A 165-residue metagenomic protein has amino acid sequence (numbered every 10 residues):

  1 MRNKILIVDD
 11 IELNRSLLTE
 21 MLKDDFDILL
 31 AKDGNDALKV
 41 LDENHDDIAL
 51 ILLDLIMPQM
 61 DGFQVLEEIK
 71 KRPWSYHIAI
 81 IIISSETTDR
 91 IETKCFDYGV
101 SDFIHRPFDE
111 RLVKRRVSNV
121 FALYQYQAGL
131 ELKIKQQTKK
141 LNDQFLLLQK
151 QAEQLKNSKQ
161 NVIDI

Functional and structural regions predicted by a protein language model:
N3, I11-L30: Two-component/phosphorelay signaling modules centered on CheY-like receiver
L30-L50: Acidic, metal-coordinating helix/loop segments flanking the phosphotransfer/catalytic sites of two-component signaling
M57: Receiver (REC) domain active-site loop signature in two-component systems and cognate sites in sensor histidine kinases
R90, P107-V117: C-terminal output helix
A122-I165: Amphipathic alpha-helical coiled-coil "transmission" helices that mediate dimerization and conformational coupling
